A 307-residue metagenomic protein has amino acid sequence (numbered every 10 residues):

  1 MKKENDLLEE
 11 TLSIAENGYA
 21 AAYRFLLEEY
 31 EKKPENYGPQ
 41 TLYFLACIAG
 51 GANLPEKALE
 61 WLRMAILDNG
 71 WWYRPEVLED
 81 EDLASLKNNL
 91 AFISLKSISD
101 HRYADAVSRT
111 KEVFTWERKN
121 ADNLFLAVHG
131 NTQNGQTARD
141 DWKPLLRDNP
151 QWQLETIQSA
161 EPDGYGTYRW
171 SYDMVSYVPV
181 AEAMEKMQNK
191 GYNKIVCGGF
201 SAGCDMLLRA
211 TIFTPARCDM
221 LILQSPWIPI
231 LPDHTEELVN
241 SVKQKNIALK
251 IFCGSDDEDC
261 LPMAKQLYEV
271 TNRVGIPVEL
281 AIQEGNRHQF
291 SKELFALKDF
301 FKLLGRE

Functional and structural regions predicted by a protein language model:
E9-E10, L45: Structural register within alpha-helical repeat arrays
S13-I14, A49: Residue at a conserved register position within TPR or TPR-like alpha-solenoid repeats
I14-L26: Helix-turn-helix repeat elements of alpha-solenoid scaffolds
S108-D122: Short beta-strand-to-loop junctions in surface cap/lid or active-site-entrance loops
N123-N189: Serine-hydrolase catalytic machinery in alpha/beta-hydrolase-like enzymes
C197-G199, Q224: Short beta-strand immediately N-terminal to the catalytic nucleophile in serine-hydrolase-like folds
G199-L207: Gly/Ala-rich beta-loop-alpha elbow adjacent to hydrolase catalytic centers
P229-F301, G305: The feature captures the conserved acid-bearing segment of alpha/beta-hydrolase catalytic domains
